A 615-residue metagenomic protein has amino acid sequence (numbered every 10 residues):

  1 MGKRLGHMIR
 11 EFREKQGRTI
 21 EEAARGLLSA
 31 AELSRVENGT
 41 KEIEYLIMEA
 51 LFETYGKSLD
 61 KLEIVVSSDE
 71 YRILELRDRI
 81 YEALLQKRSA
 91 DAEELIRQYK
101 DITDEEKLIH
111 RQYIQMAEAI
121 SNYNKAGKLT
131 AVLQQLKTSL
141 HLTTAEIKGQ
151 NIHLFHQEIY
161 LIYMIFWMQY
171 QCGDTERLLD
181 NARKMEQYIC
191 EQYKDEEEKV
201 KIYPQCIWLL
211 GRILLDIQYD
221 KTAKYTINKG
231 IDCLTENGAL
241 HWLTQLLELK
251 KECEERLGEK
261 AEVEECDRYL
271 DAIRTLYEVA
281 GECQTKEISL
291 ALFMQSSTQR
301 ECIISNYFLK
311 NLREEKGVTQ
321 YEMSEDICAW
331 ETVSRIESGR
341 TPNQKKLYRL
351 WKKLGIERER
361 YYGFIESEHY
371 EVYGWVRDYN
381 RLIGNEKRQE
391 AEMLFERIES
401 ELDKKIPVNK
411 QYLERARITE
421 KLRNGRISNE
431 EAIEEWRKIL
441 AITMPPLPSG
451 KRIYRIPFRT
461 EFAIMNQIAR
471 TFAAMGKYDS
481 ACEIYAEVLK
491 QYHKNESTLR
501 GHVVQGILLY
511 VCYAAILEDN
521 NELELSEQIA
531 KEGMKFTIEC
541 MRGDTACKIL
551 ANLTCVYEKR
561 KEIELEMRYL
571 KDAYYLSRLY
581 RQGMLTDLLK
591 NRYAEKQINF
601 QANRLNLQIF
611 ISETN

Functional and structural regions predicted by a protein language model:
M1-K15, K286-K316: A short, Lys/Arg-rich alpha-helix, primarily the initiator
Q16, Q86, K125-A126, C172 (+13 more regions): Structural motif corresponding to the intra-repeat A-B loop/turn of tetratricopeptide repeats
Q16-R35, K316-S334: Short alpha-helical DNA-recognition segment
L28, S67-S68, E106, H153 (+14 more regions): Structural signature of alpha-solenoid helical repeat scaffolds
L46-K61, N343-Y362, N599-Q601: DNA major-groove recognition helix of helix-turn-helix/homeodomain DNA-binding modules
L74, Y113, H153, Y160 (+12 more regions): Residue register of alpha-helical TPR repeats
A83, Q115, N122-Y123, Q169-C172 (+12 more regions): Residue at a conserved register position within TPR or TPR-like alpha-solenoid repeats
E93-D104, K137-K148, R183-K194, I227-A239 (+6 more regions): Amphipathic alpha-helical segments of tetratricopeptide repeats
